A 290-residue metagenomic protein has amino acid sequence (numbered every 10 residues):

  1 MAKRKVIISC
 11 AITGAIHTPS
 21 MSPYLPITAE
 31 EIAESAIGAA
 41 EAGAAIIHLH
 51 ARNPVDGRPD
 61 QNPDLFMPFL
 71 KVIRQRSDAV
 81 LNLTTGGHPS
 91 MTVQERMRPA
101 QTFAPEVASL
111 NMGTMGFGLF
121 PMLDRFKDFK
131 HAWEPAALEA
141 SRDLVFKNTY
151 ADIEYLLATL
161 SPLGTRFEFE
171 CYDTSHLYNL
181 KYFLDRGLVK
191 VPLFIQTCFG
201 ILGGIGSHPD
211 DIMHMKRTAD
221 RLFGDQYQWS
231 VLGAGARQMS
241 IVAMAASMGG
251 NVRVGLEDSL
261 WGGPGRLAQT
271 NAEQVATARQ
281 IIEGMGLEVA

Functional and structural regions predicted by a protein language model:
M1-Y24, K127-W133, E139: N-terminal small/glycine-rich loop or linker at the start of catalytic domains across soluble metabolic enzymes
C10, A29, A33-E34, A44-D56 (+1 more regions): Histidine-centered catalytic micro-motifs
C10, R58-L83, L156, L160-P162 (+2 more regions): Alpha-helix-loop-beta-strand connector modules within alpha/beta enzyme cores
G14-A33, T85-V93, R142-K147, E168 (+2 more regions): Active-site mouth loops of central-metabolism enzymes
S20, A45-F69, C198-G203, L260-G263: Glycine-rich, proline-tolerant flexible connector loops at the mouths of alpha/beta enzymes
E41-A44, D78, P105, G249-G250: A structural motif
V107-L256: Catalytic alpha/beta core domains of metabolic enzymes, predominantly
M122-W133, G263-L287: C-terminal helical cap(s) of enzyme catalytic domains, especially alpha/beta-barrels
